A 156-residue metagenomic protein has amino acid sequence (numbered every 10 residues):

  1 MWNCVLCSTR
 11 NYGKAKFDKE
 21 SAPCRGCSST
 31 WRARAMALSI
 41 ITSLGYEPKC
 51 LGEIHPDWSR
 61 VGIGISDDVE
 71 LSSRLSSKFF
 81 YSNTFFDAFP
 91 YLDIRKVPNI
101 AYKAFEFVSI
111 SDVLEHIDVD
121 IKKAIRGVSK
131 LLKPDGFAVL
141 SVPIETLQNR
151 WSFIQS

Functional and structural regions predicted by a protein language model:
M1-K103, F107, I125: Conserved N-terminal segment of class I S-adenosyl-L-methionine
W2, T9-Y12, V119-S156: S-adenosyl-L-methionine-dependent methyltransferase catalytic module, highlighting the catalytic core
F107-V113: A short beta-strand submotif of the Rossmann-like class I SAM-dependent methyltransferase core that lines
